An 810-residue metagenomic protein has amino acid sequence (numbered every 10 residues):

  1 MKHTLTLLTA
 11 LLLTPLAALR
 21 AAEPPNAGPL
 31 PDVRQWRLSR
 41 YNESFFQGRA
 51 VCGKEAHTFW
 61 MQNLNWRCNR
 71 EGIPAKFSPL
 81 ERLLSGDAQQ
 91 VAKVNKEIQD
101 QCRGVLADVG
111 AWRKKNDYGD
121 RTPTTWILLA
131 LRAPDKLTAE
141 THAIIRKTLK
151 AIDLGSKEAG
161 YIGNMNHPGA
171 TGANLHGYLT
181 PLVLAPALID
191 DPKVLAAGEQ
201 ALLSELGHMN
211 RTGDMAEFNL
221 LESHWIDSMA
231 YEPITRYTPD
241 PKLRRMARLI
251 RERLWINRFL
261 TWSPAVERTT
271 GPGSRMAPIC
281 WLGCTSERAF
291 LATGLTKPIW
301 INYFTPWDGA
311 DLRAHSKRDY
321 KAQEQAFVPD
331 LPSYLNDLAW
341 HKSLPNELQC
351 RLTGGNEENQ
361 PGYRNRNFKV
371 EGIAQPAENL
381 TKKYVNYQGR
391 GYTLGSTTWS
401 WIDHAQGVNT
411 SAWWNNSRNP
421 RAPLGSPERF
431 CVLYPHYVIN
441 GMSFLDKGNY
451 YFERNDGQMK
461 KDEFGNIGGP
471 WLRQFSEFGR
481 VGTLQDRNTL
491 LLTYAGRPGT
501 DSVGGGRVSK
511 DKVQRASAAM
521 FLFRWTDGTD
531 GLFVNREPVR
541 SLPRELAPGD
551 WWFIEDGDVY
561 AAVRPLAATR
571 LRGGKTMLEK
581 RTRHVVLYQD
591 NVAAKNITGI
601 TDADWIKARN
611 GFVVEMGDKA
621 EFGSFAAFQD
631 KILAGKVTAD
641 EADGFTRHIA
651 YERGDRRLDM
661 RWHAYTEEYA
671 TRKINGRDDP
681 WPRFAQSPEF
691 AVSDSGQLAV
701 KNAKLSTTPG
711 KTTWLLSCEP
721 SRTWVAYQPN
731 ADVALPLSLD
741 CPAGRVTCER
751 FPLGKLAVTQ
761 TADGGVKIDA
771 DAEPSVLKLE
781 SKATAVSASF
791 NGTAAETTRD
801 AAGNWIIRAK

Functional and structural regions predicted by a protein language model:
M1-T4: Positively charged n-region of N-terminal signal peptides that target proteins for export
T6-P15: Bacterial N-terminal signal peptides
L19-A21: Boundary at the C-terminal end of the N-terminal hydrophobic targeting segment
E23-M165, G177, N302-T793, T797-R808: Ser/Thr/Asn(+Pro)-rich, low-complexity disordered segments
D117, R121-L128, E140-Y363: Extracellular polysaccharide-recognition and catalytic grooves
